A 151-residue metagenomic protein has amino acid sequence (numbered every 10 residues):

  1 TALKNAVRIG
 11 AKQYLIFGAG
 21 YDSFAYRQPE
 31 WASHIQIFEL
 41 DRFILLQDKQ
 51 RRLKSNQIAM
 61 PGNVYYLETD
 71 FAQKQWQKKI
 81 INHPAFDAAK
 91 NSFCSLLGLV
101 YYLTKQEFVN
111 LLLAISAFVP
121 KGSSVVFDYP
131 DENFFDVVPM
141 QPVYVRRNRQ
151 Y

Functional and structural regions predicted by a protein language model:
T1-A19, S23-Y151: Alpha-helical subdomain
